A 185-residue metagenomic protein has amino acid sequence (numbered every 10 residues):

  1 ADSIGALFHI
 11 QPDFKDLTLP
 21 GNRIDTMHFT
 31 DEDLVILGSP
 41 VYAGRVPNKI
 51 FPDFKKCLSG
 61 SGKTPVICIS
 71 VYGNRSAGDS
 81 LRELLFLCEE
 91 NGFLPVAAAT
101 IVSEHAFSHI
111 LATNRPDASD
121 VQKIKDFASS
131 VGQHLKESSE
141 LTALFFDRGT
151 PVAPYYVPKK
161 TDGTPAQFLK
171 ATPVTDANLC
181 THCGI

Functional and structural regions predicted by a protein language model:
A1, T172-I185: Cysteine-centered iron-sulfur cluster-binding motifs in ferredoxin-type domains/subunits of redox enzymes
A1-P20, I24-A166, K170: FMN-binding flavodoxin-like domain, especially the glycine-rich phosphate-binding loop
